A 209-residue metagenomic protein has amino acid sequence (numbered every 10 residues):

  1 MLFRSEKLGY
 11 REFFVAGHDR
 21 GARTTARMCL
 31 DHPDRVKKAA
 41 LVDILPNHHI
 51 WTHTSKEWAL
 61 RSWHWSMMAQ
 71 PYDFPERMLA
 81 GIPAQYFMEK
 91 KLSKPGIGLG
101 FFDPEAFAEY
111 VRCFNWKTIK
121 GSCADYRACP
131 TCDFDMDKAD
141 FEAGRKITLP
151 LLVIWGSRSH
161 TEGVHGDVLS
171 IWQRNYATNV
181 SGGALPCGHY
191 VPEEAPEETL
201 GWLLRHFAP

Functional and structural regions predicted by a protein language model:
M1-A16, R20-L185, P192, L204-P209: Flexible "cap/lid" subdomain of the alpha/beta-hydrolase fold that forms the substrate-access gate
